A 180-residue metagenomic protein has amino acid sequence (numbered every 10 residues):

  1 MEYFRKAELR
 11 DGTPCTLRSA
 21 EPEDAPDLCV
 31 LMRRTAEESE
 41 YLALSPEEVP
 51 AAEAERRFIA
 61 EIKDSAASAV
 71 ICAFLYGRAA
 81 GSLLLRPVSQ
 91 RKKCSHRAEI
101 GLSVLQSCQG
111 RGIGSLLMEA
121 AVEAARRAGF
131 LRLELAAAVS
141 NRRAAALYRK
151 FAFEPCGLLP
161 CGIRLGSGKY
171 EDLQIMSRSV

Functional and structural regions predicted by a protein language model:
M1-D11, L102, L159, S167-V180: Terminal substrate-recognition subdomain of acyl/acetyltransferases
R10, E48-H96, G101-S107, E119 (+1 more regions): Acetyl-CoA-dependent GNAT
C15-D27: A short beta-loop-alpha structural element at the N-terminal edge of CoA-dependent acyl/N-acetyltransferase catalytic
P22, C29-P46: Helix-loop element at the rim of GNAT/NAT acetyltransferase active sites that forms part of the acceptor-substrate
D24, G112-G114: Conserved G/P- and acidic residue-centered "switch" motifs that form tight phosphate/ATP-binding loops in soluble
C72, L84, E99-S103, G112 (+3 more regions): Conserved beta-strand segments that form the floor/walls of ligand-binding pockets within enzyme and binding domains
M118, A125-A136: Conserved GNAT acetyl-CoA-binding A-motif
E134-A137, R149-E171: Conserved catalytic-core motifs of GNAT/GCN5-like acyltransferases
